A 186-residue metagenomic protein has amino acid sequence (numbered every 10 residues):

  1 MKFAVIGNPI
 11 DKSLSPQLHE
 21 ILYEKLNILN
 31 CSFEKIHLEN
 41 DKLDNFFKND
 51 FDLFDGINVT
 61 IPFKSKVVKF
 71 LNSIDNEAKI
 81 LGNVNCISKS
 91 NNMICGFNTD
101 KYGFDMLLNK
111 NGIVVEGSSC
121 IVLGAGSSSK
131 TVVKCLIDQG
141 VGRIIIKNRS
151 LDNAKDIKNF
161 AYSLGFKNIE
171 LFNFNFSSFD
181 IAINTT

Functional and structural regions predicted by a protein language model:
K2, S32, S119, G142-I144: Residues at the starts of beta-strands that form the adenosine-phosphate
K2-N111: Phosphate/diphosphate ligand-binding glycine-rich loop within oxidoreductases
G7, G96-K101, L108, I113 (+2 more regions): Glycine-rich adenosine-cofactor-binding loop
D55, D180-I181: Conserved acidic residues
V59, N184-T185: Redox-cofactor binding/interface segments in oxidoreductases and associated redox assembly factors
V141-A161: NAD(P)-binding Rossmann-fold cofactor-contacting core
G165-F179: Short acidic low-complexity segments
